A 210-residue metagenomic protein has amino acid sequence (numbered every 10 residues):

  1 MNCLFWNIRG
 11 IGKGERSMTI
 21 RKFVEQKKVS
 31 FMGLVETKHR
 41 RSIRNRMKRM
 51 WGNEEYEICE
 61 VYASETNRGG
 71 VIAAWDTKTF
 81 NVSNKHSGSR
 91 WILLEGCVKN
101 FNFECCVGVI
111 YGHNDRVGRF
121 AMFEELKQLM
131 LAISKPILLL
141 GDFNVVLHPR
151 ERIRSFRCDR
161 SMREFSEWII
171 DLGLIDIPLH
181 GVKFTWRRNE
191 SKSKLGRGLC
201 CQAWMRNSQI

Functional and structural regions predicted by a protein language model:
M1-I210: A shared catalytic/ligand-binding motif for oxyanion handling
